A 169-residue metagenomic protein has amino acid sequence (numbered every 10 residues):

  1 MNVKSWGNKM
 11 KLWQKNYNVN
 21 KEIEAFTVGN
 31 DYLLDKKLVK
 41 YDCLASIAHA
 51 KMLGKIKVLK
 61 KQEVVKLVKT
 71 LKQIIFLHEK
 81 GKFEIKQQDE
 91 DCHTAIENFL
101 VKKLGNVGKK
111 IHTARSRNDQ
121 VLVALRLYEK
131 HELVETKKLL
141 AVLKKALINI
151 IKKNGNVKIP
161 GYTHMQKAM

Functional and structural regions predicted by a protein language model:
W6-M169: A helix-coil-helix interface module used to build multimeric assemblies and to scaffold catalytic/cofactor sites
